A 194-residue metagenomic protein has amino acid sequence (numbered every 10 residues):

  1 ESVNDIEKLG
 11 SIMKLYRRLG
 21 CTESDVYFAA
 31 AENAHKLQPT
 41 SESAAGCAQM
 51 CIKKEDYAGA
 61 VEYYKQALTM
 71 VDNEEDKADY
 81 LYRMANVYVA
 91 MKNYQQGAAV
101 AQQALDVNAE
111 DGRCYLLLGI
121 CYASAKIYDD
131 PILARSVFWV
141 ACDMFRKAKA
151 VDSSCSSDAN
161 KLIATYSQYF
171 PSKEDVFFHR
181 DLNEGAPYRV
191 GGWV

Functional and structural regions predicted by a protein language model:
E1-M13, S24-Y27, K36-G46, E75-L81 (+1 more regions): Generic helix N-cap/helix-start motif at coil->alpha-helix transitions
E1-V3, A31-T40, Q66-E74, Q103-N108: Solenoid-like repeat scaffolds
S11-Y16, A30, C47, A67 (+4 more regions): Structural register within alpha-helical repeat arrays
R17-C21, D72-E75, V89-K92, G119 (+3 more regions): Short coil/turn linking the two alpha-helices of tandem helical-hairpin repeats
K147-V194: Terminal, low-structured helical/coil segments at or just beyond the last alpha-helical repeat
